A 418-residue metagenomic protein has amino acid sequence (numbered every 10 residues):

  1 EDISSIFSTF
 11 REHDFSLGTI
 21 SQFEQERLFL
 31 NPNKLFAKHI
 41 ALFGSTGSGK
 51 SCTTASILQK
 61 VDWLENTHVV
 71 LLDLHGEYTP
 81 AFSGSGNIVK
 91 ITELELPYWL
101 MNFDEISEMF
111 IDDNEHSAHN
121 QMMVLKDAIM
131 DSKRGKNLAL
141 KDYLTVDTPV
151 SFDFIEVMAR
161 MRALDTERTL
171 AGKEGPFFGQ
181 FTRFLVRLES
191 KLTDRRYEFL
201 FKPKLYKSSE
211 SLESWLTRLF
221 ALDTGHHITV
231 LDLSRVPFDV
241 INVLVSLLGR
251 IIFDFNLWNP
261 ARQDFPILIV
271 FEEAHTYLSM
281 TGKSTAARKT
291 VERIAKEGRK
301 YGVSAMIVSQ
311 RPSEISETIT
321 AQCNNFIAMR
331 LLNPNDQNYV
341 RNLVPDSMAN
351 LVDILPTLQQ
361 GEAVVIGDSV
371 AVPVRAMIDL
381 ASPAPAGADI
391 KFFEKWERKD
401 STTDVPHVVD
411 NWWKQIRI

Functional and structural regions predicted by a protein language model:
E1-T19: Charged, amphipathic alpha-helical linker segments immediately N-terminal to NTP-binding catalytic cores
D14-L96, E317, V365, W396-E397 (+2 more regions): Glycine-rich phosphate-binding loop of nucleotide-binding enzymes
T46, K283, P312: The conserved Walker
N66-V70, G225-I228, D264-L268, Y301-M306: Loop/turn-to-beta-strand initiation segments
G76-G86, Y98-R293: P-loop NTPase motor domains
S107-D112, A286, R293-M377: Conserved ATP-driven motor cores of ASCE-family P-loop NTPases powering translocation/secretion/packaging/pilus
Q121-L144, D353-P383: Conserved AAA+ ATPase small/helical "lid" subdomain
Q360-I418: Conserved P-loop NTPase motor module
